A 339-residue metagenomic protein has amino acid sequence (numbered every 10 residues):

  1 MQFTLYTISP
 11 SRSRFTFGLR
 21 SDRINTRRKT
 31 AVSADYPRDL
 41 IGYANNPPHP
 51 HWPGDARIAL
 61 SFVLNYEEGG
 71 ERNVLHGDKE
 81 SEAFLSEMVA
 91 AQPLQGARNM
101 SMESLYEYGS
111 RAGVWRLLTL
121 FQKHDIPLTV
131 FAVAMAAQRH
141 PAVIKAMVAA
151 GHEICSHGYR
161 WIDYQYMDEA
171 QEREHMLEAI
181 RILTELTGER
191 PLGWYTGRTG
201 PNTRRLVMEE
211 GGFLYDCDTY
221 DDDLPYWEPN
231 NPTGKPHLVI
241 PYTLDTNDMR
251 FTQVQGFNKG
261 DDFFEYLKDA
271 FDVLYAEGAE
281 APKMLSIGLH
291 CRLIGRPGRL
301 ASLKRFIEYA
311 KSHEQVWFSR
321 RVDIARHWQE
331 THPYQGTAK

Functional and structural regions predicted by a protein language model:
L5-P10, R160: Intrinsic structural disorder/low-complexity segments
Y6-T7, T16, R23, R28: Short, positively charged and aromatic/hydrophobic N-terminal segments
S9, L19, R23, A44 (+1 more regions): Generic low-complexity, intrinsically disordered sequence content enriched in small uncharged/hydrophobic residues
A31-L238, F264-I287, L293-K339: Catalytic alpha-helical scaffold of carbohydrate-active enzymes acting on polysaccharides/glycoconjugates
P241-F271: A conserved mid-domain beta-alpha-beta active-site/ligand-binding segment of alpha/beta enzyme cores
D245-N247, L289-R292: Active-site clefts of carbohydrate-active enzymes
